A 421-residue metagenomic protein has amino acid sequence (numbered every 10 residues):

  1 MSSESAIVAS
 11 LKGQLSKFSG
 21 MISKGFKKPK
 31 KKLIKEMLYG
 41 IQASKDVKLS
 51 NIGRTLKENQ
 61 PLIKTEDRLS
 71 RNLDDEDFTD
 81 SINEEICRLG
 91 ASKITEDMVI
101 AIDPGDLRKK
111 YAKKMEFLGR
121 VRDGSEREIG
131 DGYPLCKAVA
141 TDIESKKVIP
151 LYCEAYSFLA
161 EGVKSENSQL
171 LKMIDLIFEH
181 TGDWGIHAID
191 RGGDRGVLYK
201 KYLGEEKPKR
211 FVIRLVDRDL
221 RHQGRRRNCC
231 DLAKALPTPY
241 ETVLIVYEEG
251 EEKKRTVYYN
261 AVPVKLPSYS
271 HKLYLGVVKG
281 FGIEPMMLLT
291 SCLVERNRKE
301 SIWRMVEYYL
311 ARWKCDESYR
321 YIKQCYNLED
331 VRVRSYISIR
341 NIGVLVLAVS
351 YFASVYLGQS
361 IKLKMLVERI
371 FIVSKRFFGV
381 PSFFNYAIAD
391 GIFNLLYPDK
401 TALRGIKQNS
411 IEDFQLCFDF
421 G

Functional and structural regions predicted by a protein language model:
M1-Y39, A43-D46, E85, M98 (+2 more regions): Single, function-defining residue in the core of a domain
K35, L49-S50, E66-D67: Short amphipathic alpha-helical segments
L38, E66-S145, P263: Active-site-proximal, Lys/Arg-enriched surface segment that forms a nucleic-acid-binding/basic interface patch
S44-R54: Short, charged amphipathic recognition helices of the HTH superfamily and cognate SANT/SANTA-like modules
T55, N72, Q324-C325: Short acidic/histidine-centered micro-motifs embedded in hydrophobic/aromatic stretches that mark compact functional
T55-R68: Short, basic interhelical loop/turn and adjoining N-cap of the next helix at nucleic-acid- or acidic-partner-contacting
